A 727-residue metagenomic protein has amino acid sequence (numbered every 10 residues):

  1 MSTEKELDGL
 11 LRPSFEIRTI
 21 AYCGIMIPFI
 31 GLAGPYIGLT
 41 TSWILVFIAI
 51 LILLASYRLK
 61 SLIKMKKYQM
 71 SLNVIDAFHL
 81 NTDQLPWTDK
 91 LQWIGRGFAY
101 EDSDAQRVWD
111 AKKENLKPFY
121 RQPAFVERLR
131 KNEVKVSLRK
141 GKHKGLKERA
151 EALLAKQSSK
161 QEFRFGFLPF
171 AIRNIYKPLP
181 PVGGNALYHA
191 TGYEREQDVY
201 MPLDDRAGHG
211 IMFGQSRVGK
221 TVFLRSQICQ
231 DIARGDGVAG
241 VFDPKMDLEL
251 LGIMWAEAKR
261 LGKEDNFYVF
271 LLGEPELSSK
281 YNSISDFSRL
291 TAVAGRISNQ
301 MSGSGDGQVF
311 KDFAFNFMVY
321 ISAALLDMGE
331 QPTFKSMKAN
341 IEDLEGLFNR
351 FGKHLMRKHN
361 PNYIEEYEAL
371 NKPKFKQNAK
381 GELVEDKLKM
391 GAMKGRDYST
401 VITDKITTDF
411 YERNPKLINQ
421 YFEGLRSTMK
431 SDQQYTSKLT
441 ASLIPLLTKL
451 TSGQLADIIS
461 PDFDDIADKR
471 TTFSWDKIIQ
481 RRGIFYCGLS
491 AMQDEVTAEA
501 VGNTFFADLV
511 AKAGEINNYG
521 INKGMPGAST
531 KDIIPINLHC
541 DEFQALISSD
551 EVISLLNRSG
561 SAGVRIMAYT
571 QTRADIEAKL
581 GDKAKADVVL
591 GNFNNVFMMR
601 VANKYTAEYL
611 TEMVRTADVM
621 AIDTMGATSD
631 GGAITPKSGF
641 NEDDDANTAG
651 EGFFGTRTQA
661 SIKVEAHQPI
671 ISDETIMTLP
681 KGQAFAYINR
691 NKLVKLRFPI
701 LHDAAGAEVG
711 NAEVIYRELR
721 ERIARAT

Functional and structural regions predicted by a protein language model:
M1-V241, L248-E264, D327, K374-Q377 (+8 more regions): Accessory regions of macromolecular translocation/handling assemblies
L39-S42, D343, N603: Short, solvent-exposed helix-helix connector turns and helix-capping sites enriched in acidic/polar residues
F47, Q69-V74, M246, E551 (+4 more regions): Short acidic-hydrophobic sequence patches enriched in Asp/Glu that either
R130, S137, A233, A339-D343 (+17 more regions): Short, surface-exposed, charged/polar-biased interaction segments
A190-R195, L203-V218, V222-V564, I676-P680 (+2 more regions): P-loop NTPase motor domains
D205, A491, A602-N603, V614 (+3 more regions): A broadly conserved detector of short glycine/acidic/proline-rich loop/turn motifs that flank catalytic sites and bind
K280-Y281, T497-E499, E551, K579 (+3 more regions): Short conserved micro-motifs at the rims of enzyme active sites and ligand-binding pockets
L556-R558, A562-I688: Conserved ATP-driven motor cores of ASCE-family P-loop NTPases powering translocation/secretion/packaging/pilus
